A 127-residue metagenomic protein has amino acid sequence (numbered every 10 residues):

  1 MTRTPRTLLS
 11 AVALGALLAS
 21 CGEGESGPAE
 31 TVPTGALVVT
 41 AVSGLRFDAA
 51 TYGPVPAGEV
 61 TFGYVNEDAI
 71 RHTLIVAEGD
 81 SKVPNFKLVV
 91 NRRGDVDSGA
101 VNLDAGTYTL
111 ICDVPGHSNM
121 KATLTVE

Functional and structural regions predicted by a protein language model:
M1-A19: Sec-dependent bacterial lipoprotein signal peptides
S10, C21-L37: Short, low-complexity, disordered segments immediately C-terminal to signal peptides in bacterial exported proteins
A19, E23-E25, N91-E127: Extracellular/periplasmic metallocenter environments
E30-P56: N-terminal edge beta-strand
V38-T40, P54, G63, V89 (+2 more regions): Generic structural detector for well-ordered beta-strands
T51-I70, D97-C112: Beta-strand cores of secreted/periplasmic/IMS beta-sandwich domains, seen most often in copper-related folds
L74-G79: Short, surface-exposed beta-strand/strand-loop-strand elements in extracellular ectodomains
S81-L88: Surface-exposed loop/edge segments in extracytoplasmic proteins
